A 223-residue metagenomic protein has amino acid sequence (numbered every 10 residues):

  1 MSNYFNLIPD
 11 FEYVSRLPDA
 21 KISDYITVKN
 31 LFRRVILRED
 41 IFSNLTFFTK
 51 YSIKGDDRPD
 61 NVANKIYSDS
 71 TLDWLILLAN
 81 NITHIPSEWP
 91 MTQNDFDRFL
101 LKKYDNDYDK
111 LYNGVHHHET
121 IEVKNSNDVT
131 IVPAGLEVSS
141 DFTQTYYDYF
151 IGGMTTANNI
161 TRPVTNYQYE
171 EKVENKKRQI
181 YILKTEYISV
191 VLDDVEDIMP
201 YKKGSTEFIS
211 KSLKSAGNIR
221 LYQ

Functional and structural regions predicted by a protein language model:
M1-Q223: Cell-surface/extracellular proteins and modules involved in cell-wall/glycan interaction or trafficking/anchoring
